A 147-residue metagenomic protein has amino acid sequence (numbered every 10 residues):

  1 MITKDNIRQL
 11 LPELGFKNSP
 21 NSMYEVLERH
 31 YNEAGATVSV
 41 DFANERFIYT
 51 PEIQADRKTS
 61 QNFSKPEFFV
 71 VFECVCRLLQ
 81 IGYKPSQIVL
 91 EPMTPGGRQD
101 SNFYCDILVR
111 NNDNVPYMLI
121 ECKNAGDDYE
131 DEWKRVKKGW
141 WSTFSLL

Functional and structural regions predicted by a protein language model:
M1-L147: A short, conserved, highly charged catalytic patch centered on acidic carboxylates
